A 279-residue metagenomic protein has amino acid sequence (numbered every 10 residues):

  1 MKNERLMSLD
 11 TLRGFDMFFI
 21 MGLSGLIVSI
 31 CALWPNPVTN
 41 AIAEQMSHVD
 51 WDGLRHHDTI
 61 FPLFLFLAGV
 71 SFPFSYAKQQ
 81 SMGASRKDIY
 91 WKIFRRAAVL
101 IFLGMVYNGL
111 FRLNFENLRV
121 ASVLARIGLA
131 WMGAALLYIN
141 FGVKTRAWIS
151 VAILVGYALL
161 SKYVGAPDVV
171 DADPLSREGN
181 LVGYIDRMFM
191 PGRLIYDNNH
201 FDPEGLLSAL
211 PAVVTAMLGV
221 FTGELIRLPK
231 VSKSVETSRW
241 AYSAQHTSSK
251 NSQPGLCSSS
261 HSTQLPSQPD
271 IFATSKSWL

Functional and structural regions predicted by a protein language model:
M1-S81, S85, I89: N-terminal signal-anchor module of multipass membrane proteins
G22-G25, I101-L110, L154-Y163, A241-S243 (+1 more regions): Aromatic-anchored segments of alpha-helical transmembrane domains
C31-L54, R86, L110-A121, A172-G179 (+4 more regions): Membrane-interface interhelical loops and short amphipathic "cap" helices that link adjacent transmembrane segments
D58-L63, K78-F111, F115-Y157, S252 (+1 more regions): Transmembrane alpha-helical segments and their boundary/interface "anchor" motifs in multi-pass integral membrane
F61-V70, I127-I139, P211-G223, S262: Hydrophobic cores of alpha-helical transmembrane segments in multi-pass inner/ER membrane proteins, independent
V143-V214: Long hydrophobic alpha-helical segments that form multi-pass transmembrane helix bundles in integral membrane proteins
F201-E236: A conserved active-site cap/scaffold subdomain adjacent to cofactor or substrate pockets
